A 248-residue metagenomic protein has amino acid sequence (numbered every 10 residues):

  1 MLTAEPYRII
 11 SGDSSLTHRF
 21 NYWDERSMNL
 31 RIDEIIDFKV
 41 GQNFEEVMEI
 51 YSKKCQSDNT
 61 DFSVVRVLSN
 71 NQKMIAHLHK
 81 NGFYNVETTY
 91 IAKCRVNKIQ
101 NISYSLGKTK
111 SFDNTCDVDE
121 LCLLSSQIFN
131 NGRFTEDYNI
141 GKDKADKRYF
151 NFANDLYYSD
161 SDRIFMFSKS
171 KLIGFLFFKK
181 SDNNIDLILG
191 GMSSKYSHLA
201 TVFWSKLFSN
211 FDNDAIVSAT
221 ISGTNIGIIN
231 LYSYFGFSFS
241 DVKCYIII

Functional and structural regions predicted by a protein language model:
M1-A4, Y104-K144: Short amphipathic alpha-helix that is part of the acyltransferase structural core
M1-D58, N70: N-terminal charged segments
M1-E5, K73-M74, K142-R163: Active-site rim helix/loop that mediates acceptor-substrate recognition in acyltransferases
L2-S15, V67, Y158-K180: Conserved beta-hairpin
F20-I36, V86-E87, K180-I188, D214-I216 (+1 more regions): A conserved beta-turn-beta hairpin within the catalytic core of GNAT-like acetyltransferases that forms part
D33-N43, I188-L199, S222: A short, internal acetyl-CoA/4′-phosphopantetheine-binding micro-motif in the GNAT/acyltransferase core
V40-C116, A219-I248: Acyl-donor-binding surface of acyltransferase catalytic domains
G174-F178, G190, F235: Conserved GNAT-family N-acetyltransferase fold
